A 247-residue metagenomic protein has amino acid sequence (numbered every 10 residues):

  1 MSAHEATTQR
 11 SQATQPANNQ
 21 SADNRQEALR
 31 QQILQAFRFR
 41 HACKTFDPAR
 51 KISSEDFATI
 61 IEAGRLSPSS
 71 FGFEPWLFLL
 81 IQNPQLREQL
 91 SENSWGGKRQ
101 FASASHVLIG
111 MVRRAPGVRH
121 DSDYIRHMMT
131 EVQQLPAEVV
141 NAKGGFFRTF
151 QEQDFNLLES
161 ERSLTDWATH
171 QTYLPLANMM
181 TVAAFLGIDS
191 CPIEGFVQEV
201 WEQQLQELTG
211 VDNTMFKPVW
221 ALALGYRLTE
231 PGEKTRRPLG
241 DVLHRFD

Functional and structural regions predicted by a protein language model:
M1-D247: Acidic, surface-exposed loops and disordered segments
